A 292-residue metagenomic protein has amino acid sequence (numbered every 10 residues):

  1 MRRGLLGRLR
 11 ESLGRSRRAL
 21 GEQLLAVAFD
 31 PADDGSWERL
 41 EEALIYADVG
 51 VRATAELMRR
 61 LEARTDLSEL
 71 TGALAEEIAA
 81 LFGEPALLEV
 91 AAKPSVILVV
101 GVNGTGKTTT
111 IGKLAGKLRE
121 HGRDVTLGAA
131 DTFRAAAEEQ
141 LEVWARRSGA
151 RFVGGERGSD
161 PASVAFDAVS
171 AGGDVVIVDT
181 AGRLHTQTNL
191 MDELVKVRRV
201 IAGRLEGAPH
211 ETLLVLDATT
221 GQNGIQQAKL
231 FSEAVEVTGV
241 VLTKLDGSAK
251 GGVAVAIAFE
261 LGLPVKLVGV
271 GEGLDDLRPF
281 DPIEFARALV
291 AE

Functional and structural regions predicted by a protein language model:
M1-R8, R64: Compositionally biased, charge-rich terminal segments
L9, L40, A137, G224-Q227 (+1 more regions): Hydrophobic side chains in well-ordered alpha-helices
R10, R17, G21-L24, P85-L87 (+8 more regions): Generic secondary-structure boundary/loop-capping signal
E11-V178: Primarily NTPase-proximal linker/entry elements flanking Walker-type ATP/GTP-binding cores
N103, A181-G182, D217: Short glycine-/small-residue-rich Rossmann-like dinucleotide-binding loops
T132, R183-L184: Short histidine/acidic/glycine/proline-rich micro-motifs that form metal- and phosphate-coordinating active-site loops
R157-A171, V175, H185-A291: Conserved catalytic-core segment of NTP-binding enzymes
